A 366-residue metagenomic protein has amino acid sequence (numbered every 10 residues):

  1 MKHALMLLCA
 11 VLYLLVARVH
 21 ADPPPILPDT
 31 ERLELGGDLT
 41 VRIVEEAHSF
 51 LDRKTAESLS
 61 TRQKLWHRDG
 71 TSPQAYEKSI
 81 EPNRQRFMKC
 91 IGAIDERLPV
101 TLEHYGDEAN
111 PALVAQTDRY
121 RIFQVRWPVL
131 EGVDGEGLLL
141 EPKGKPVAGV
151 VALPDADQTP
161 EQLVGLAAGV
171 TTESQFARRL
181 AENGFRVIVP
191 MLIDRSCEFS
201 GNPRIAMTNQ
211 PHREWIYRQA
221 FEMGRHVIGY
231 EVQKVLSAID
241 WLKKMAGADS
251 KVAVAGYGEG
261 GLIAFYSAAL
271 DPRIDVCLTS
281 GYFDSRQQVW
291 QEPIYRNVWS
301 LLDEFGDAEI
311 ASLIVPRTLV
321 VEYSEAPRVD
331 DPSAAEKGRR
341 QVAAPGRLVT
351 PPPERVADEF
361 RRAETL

Functional and structural regions predicted by a protein language model:
M1-A4: Positively charged n-region of N-terminal signal peptides that target proteins for export
M6-A17: Bacterial N-terminal signal peptides
V19-A21: Boundary at the C-terminal end of the N-terminal hydrophobic targeting segment
D52-E141, S237: Non-catalytic accessory segments flanking enzyme active sites
K145-K244, K251, Y257, Y282-Y295: Cap/lid segment of the alpha/beta-hydrolase catalytic domain
E214-R225, Y230, K234-S237, R273-F360: Mobile cap/lid helix-loop segments that gate and shape the active-site cleft of serine hydrolases
G256-A264: Gly/Ala-rich beta-loop-alpha elbow adjacent to hydrolase catalytic centers
Y266-L270: Active-site signature of alpha/beta-hydrolase-fold catalytic machinery across serine- and Asp/Cys-nucleophile hydrolases
